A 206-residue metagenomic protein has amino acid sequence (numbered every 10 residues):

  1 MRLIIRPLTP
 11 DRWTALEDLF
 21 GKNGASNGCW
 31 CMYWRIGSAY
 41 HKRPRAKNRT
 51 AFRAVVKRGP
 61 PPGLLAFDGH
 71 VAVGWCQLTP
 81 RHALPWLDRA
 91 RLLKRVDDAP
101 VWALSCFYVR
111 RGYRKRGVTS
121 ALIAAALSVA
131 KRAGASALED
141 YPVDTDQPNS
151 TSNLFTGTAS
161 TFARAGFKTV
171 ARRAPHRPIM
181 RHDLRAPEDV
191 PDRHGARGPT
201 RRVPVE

Functional and structural regions predicted by a protein language model:
M1-R35, D192-R193, R197, E206: Conserved N-terminal entry element of GNAT/NAT acetyltransferase domains
W30-G63: Active-site rim helix/loop that mediates acceptor-substrate recognition in acyltransferases
R58, F67, V71-R110, R114 (+2 more regions): Conserved acyl-donor/pantetheine-binding loop and adjacent beta-alpha core of acyl/acetyltransferases and related
L65-F67, Q77, I179-D183: Short, well-ordered beta-strand micro-motif
C106-V109, K115-R132: Conserved acetyl-CoA-binding loop-helix of GNAT-fold acetyltransferases
I123, A130-S152: Conserved GNAT acetyl-CoA-binding A-motif
N153-A165, V170-E206: C-terminal "cap" of GNAT-fold acetyltransferases
